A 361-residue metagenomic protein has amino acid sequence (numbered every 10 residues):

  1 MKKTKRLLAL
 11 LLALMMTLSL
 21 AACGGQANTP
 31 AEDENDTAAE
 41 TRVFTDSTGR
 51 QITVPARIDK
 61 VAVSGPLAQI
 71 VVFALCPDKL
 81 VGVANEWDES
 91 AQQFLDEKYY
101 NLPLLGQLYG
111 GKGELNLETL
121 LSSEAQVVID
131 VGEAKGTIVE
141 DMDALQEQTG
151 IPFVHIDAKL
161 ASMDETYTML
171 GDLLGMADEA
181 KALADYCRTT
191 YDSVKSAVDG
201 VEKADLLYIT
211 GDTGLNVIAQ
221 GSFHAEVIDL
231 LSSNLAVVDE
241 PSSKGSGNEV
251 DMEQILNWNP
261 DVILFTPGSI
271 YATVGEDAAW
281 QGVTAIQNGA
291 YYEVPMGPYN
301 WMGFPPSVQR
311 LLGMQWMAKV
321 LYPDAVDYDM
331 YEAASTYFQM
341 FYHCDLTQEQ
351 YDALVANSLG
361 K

Functional and structural regions predicted by a protein language model:
M1-L11: Bacterial N-terminal signal peptides that target proteins for export
L11-S19: Bacterial N-terminal signal peptides
S19-E32: Bacterial lipoprotein signal-peptidase II cleavage site
F44, Q51-T53, E140-N216, V238 (+1 more regions): Extracytoplasmic substrate-binding proteins
S47-G49, L102-E118, P241-M252: Short helix-initiation/N-cap motifs at beta->coil->alpha
K60-S64, V81-A84, L104, V127-V131 (+6 more regions): Structural recognition of the beta-strand scaffold that forms the well-ordered cores of secreted hydrolase catalytic
L67-S123, V127-A134, A236: A short, structured surface patch at a secondary-structure boundary
Y109, V217-S246: Alpha-helical, coiled-coil/dimerization segments enriched in small aliphatic residues
